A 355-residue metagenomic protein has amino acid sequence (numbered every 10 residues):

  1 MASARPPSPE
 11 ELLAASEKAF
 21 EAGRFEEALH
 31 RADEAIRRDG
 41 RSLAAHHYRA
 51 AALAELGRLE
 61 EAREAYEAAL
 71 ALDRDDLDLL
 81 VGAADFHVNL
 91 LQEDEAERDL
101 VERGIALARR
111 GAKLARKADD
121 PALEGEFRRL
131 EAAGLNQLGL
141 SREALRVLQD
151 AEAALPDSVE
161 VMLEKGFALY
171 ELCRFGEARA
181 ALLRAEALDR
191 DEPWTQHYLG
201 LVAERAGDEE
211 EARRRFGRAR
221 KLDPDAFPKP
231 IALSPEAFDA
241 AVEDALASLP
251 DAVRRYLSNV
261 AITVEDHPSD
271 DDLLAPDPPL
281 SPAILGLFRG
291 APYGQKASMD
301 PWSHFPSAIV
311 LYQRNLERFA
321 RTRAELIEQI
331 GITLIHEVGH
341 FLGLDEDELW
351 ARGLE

Functional and structural regions predicted by a protein language model:
R38, L72, L114, A118 (+4 more regions): Structural marker of alpha-solenoid helical repeat scaffolds
R103-R110, A187-P193, H197, L201-P228: TPR/TPR-like (Sel1-like) alpha-helical repeat modules
P282-G331, F341-E355: Active-site scaffold of zinc-dependent metalloenzymes
